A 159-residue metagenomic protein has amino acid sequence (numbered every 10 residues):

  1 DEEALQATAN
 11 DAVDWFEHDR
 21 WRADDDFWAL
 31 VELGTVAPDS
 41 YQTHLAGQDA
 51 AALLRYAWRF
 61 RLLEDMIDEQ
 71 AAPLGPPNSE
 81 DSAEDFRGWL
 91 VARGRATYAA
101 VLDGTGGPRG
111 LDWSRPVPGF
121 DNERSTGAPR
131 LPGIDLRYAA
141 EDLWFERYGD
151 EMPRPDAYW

Functional and structural regions predicted by a protein language model:
E2-E69: N-terminal domain-onset segments
V13, P38, Q42, E80-A83 (+2 more regions): Generic, low-specificity signal for short hydrophobic/alpha-helical stretches with a mild N-terminal bias, encompassing
V31, G75-P77, A140: Generic preference for hydrophobic/aromatic residues in regular secondary structure cores
T43-G119: Core of folded catalytic or high-affinity ligand/protein-binding domains in predominantly eukaryotic proteins
R95-W159: Basic, alpha-helical nucleic-acid-binding regions used in initiation and control of genome expression
